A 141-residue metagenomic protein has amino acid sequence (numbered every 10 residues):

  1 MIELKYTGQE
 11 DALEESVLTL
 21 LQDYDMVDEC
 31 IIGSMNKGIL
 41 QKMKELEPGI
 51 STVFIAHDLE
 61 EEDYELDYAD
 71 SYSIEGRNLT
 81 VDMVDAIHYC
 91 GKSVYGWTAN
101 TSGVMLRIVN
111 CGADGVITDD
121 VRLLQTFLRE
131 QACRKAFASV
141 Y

Functional and structural regions predicted by a protein language model:
M1-Y141: Short loop-to-alpha-helix "cap/lid" segments that border enzyme active sites across diverse enzyme classes
